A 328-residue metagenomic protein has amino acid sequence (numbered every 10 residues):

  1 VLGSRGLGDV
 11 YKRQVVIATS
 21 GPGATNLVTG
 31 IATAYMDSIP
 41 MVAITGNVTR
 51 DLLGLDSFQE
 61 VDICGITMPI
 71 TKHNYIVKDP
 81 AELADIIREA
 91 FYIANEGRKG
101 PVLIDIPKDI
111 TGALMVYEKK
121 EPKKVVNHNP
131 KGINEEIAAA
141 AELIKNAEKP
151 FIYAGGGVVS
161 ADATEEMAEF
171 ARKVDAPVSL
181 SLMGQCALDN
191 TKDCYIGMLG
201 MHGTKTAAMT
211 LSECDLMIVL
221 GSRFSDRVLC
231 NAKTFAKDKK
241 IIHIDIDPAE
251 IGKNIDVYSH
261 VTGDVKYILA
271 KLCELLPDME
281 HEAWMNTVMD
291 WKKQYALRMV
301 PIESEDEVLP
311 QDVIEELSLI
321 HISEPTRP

Functional and structural regions predicted by a protein language model:
V1-L7, Y11, I320-P328: Single conserved hydrophobic/aromatic residue that forms the stacking wall/gate of nucleotide- or nucleobase-binding
S4-I17, H73, D193-T210: Glycine-rich oxoanion-binding loops at beta->alpha junctions
K12-A18, N26-T29, A34-T45, M68-K120 (+5 more regions): Structural signature of the thiamine diphosphate
V48-P69, N190-Y195, G252, D256: Active-site-proximal loop->helix
V48-T49, I106-G112, G156-V158, G184-Q185 (+1 more regions): Glycine-rich beta-alpha junction loops
A81, E142, A147, D238-L319 (+1 more regions): Phosphate/pyrophosphate-binding active-site segments
K108-E135, A139, W284, Y295 (+1 more regions): Aromatic-enriched
V158-I242: Glycine-rich, anion-gripping cofactor-binding loops and their flanking helix/strand elements in enzyme active sites
